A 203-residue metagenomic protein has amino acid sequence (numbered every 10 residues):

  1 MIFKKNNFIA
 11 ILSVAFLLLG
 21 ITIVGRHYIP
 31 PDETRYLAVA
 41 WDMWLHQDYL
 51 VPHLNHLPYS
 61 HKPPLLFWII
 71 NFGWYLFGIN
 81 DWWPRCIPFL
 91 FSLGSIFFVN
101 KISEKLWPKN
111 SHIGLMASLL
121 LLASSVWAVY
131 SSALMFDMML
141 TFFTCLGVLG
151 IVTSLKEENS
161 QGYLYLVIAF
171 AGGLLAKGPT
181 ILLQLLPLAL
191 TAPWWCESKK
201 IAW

Functional and structural regions predicted by a protein language model:
M1-W203: Membrane-integral, polyisoprenol-dependent glycosyltransferases of the GT-C/oligosaccharyltransferase superfamily
